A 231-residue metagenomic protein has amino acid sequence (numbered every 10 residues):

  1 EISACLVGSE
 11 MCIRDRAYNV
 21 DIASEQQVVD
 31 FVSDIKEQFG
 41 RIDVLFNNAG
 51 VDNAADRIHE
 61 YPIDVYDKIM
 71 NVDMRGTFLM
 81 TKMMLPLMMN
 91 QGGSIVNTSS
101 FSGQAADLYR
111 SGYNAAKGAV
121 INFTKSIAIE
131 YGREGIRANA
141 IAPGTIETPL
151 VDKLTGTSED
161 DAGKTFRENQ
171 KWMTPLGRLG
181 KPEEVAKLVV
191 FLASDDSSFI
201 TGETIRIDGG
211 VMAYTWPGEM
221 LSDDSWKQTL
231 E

Functional and structural regions predicted by a protein language model:
E1-G8, I13: Single conserved hydrophobic/aromatic residue that forms the stacking wall/gate of nucleotide- or nucleobase-binding
A55, T201-E231: Short C-terminal tail/terminal secondary-structure segment of NAD(P)H-dependent dehydrogenase/reductase domains
D56-I58, P62-D67, Q170: Substrate-binding pocket helix/loop in short-chain dehydrogenase/reductase
T81, A116, T124: Active-site helix of classical SDR
P86, I129-R133, S198: Alpha-helical segment proximal to the catalytic Tyr-Lys
S100: Residue(s) in the substrate-gating loop at a strand-loop-helix junction that position the organic substrate next
A140, T148, A162-D196, I200 (+1 more regions): C-terminal helical subdomain
